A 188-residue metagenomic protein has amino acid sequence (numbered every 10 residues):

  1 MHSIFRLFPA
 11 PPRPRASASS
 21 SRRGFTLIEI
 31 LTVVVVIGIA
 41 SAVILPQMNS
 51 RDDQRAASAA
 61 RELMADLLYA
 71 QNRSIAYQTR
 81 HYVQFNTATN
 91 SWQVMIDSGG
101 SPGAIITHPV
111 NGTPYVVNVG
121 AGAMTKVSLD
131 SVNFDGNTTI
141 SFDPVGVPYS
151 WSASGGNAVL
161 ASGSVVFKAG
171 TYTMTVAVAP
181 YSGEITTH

Functional and structural regions predicted by a protein language model:
H2-R15, S20-V34, I39-A65, N72 (+1 more regions): N-terminal helix-rich module
